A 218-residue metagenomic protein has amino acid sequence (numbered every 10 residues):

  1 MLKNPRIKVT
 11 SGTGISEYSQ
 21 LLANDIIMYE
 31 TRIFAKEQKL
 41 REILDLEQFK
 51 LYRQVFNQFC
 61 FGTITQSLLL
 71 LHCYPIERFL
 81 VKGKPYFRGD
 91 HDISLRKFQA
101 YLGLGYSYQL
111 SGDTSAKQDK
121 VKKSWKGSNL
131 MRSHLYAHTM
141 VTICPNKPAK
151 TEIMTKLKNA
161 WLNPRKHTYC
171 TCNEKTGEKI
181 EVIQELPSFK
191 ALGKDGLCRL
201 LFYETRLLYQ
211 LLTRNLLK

Functional and structural regions predicted by a protein language model:
L2-I64, C73: Helix-hairpin-helix/helix-loop-helix acidic hairpins
N4-R6, T10-G12, Y18, L95 (+3 more regions): Intrinsically disordered, low-complexity regions
A35, E42, S107, C144 (+2 more regions): Intrinsically disordered or highly flexible coil/loop and linker segments, enriched in small and charged/polar residues
I43-L46, A160-H167, R214: Surface-exposed polar/charged interaction patches
Q54, L69-K194: Phosphate-backbone recognition surface of nucleic-acid-processing proteins
L186-K218: Basic, amphipathic alpha-helical segments enriched in Lys/Arg and hydrophobic/aromatic residues
